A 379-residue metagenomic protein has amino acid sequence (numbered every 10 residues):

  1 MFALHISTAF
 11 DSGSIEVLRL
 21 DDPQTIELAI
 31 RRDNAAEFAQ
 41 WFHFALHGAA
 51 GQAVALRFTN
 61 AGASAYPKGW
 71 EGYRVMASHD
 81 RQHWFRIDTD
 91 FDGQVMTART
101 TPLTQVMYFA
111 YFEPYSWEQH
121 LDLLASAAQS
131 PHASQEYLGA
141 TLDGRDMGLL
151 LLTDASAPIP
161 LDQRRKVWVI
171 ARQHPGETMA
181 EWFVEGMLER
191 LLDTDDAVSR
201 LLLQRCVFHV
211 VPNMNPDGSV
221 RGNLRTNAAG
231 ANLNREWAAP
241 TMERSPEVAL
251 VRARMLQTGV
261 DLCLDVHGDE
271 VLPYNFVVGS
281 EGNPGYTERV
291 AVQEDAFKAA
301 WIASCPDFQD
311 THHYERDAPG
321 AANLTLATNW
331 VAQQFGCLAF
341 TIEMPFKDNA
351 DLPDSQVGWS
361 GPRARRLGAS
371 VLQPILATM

Functional and structural regions predicted by a protein language model:
M1-M107: Extreme N-terminal flexible tails
G13, S134, G139, A364-S370: Glycine-centered structural positions embedded in regular secondary structure
P67-V75, A110-Y115, L121-D122, G358: Extended Gly/Ser/Thr-rich low-complexity repeat segments, especially those forming or decorating extracellular
D90-D143: Extended acidic/polar, glycine-enriched regions that form or flank non-catalytic beta-rich accessory modules
H132-N323, N329, A339-V357, G361: Active-site/substrate-binding loop(s) of hydrolase catalytic cores
D351-M379: His/Asp/Glu-rich mid-to-C-terminal helical/loop segments that flank catalytic regions of hydrolases
